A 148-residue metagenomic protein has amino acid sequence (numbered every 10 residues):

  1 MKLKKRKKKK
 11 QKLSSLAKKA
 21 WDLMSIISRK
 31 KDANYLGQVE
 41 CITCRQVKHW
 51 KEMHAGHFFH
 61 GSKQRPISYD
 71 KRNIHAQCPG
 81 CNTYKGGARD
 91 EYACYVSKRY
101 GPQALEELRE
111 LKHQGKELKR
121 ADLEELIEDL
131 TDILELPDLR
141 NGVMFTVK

Functional and structural regions predicted by a protein language model:
M1-I27, D32, Q46-V47, R109-K148: A boundary/linker detector
L16, P66, Y84: Conserved aromatic-histidine-acidic binding/catalytic patches
W21-M24, K31-E40, D70-I74: Short metal-coordination and nucleic-acid-contact micro-motifs, chiefly zinc-binding Cys/His arrays
D22, S68, R72, G86 (+3 more regions): Short, amphipathic alpha-helical segments
Y35, K48-E52, S62, C81-A88: Amphipathic alpha-helical interaction segments
E40-N73: Histidine-centered nuclease catalytic patch
R45-Q46, I74-G101: Short Cys/His-centered divalent metal-binding micro-motifs
G61-I74, S97-K112: Short microdomains enriched in Cys/His and/or Lys/Arg
